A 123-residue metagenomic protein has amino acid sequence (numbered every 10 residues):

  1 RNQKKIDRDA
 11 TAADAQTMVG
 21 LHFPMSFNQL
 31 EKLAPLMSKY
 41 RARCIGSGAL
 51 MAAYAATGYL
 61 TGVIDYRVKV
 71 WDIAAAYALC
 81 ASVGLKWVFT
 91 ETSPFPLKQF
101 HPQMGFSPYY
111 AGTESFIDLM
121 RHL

Functional and structural regions predicted by a protein language model:
R1-I6: Contiguous, small/hydrophobic- and glycine-enriched helical/loop subdomains that border and often "cap" functional
R8-L123: An extended, acidic
